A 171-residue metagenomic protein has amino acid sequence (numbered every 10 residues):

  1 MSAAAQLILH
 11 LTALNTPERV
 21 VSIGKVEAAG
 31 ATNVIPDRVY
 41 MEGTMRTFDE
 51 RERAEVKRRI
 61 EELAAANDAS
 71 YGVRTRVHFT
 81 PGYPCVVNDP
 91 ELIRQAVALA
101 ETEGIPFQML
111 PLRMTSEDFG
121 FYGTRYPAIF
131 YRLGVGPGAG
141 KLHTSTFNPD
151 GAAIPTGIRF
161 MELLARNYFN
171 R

Functional and structural regions predicted by a protein language model:
M1-N88, R113-G120: Midchain, well-structured core segments that form catalytic/ion-binding scaffolds
A3, R59, Q95, T156 (+1 more regions): Charged catalytic carboxylate motif
L11-N15, A100-E103, Y168: Sec/Tat-exported extracytoplasmic proteins
E55, N88-E91, P149-A152: Alpha-helix N-cap and loop-to-helix initiation/capping positions
I60, A64, A100, M161 (+1 more regions): Hydrophobic "lid"/C-terminal helical patch of Rossmann-like NAD(P)-dependent dehydrogenase/epimerase domains
V86-L99: Short, low-order "capping/linker" segments at domain edges
I105-R171: Zn-dependent metallopeptidase/amidohydrolase metal-coordination segment
